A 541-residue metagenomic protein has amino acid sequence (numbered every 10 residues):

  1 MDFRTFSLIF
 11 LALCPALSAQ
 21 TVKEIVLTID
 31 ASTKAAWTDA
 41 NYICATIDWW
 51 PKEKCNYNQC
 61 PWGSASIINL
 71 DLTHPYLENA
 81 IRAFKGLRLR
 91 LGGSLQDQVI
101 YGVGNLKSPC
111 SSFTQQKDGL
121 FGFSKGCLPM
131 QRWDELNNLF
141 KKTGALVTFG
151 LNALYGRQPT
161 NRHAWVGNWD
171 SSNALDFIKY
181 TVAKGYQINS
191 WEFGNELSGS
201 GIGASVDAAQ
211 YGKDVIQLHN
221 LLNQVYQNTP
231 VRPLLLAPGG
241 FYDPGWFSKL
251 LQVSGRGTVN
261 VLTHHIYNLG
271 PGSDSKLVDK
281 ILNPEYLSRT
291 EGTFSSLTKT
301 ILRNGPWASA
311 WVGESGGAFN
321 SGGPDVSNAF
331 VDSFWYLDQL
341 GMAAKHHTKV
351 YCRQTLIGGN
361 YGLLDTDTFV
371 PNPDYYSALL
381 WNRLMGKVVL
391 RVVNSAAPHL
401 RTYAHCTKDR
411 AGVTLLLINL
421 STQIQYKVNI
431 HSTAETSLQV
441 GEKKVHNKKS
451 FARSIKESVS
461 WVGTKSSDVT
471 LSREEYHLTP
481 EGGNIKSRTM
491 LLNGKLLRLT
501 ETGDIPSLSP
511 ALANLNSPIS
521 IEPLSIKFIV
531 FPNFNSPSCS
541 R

Functional and structural regions predicted by a protein language model:
D2-V261, E291-G313, A318-R541: Non-catalytic accessory regions flanking glycosidase/transglycosidase catalytic cores in CAZymes
L197, G201-V206, H265-T293: Substrate-binding/catalytic cleft of secreted carbohydrate-active enzymes, primarily glycoside hydrolases
